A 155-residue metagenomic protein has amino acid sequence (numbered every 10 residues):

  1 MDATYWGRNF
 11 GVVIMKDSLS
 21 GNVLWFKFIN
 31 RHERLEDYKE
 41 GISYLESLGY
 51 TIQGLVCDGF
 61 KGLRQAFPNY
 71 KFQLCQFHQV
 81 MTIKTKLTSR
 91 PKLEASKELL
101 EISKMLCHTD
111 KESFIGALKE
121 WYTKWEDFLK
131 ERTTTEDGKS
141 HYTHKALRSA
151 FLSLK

Functional and structural regions predicted by a protein language model:
M1-K61, Q65-Y70: RNase H-like nuclease fold core
T4, K16-D17, V23, Q73-T82 (+1 more regions): Short, Lys/Arg-enriched charge-dense amphipathic segments
S18, W25-F26, G41-Y44, T82 (+3 more regions): Short, charged/polar low-complexity linear motifs in solvent-exposed/disordered segments
E33-E36, C75, C107-F114: Intrinsic-disorder/low-complexity, polar/charged segments
E36-K39, S43-E46, R90-S96, H144-F151: Repeat-unit-sized solenoid/scaffold elements
Y50-Q53, C57-K61, K104-K155: Acidic/histidine-rich catalytic cores and adjacent linkers of DNA breakage/strand-transfer/modification proteins
G54-S103: Conserved beta-strand -> loop -> alpha-helix junction used to position metal-binding or nucleic-acid-contacting
